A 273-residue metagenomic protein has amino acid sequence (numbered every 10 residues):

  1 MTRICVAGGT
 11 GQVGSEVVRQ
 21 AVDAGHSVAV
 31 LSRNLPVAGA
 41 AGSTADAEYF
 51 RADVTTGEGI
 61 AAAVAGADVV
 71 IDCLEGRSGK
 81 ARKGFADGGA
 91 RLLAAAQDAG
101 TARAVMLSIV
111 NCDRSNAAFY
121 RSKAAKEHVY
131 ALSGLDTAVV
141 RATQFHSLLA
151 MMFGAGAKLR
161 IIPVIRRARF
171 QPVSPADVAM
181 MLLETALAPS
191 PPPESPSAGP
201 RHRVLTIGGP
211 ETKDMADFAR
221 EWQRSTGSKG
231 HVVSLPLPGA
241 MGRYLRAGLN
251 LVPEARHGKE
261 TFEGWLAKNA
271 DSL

Functional and structural regions predicted by a protein language model:
T2-H26: N-terminal Rossmann NAD(P)H-binding glycine-rich loop of SDR-like oxidoreductase domains
R33-A99, I109-R114: NAD(P)H-binding glycine-rich loop region in Rossmannoid oxidoreductase-like domains and their noncatalytic homologs
G76-A157: Glycine-/Pro-rich loop/turn segments that contact NAD(P) or position catalytic residues in Rossmann-like domains
A118, S147-F153, K158, E184-L205 (+1 more regions): Glycine/proline-rich active-site loop of Rossmann-fold NAD(P)-dependent oxidoreductases
M151-D177, G199: A conserved pocket-lining segment of Rossmann-fold NAD(P)-dependent short-chain dehydrogenase/reductase
V164-A168, S197-T212, T226, L251: Glycine-rich Rossmann NAD(P)(H)-binding loop
R169-A176, I207-E221: Substrate-binding strand-loop-helix patch in Rossmann-like NAD(P)-dependent oxidoreductase/epimerase domains
D217-L273: Mobile cap/lid helix-loop segments that border enzyme active or cofactor-binding sites and regulate substrate access
